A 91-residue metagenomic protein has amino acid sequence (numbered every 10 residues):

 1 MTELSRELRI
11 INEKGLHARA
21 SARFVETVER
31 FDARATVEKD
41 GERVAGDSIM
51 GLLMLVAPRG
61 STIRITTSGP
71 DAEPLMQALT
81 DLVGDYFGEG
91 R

Functional and structural regions predicted by a protein language model:
T2-N12: Short amphipathic
E13-G15, Q77: Alpha-helical interaction segments
L16-A18, A22-E26, F31-P70: Amphipathic, hydrophobic secondary-structure cores in small proteins
P58-R91: C-terminal structural segments of small proteins and small subunits
